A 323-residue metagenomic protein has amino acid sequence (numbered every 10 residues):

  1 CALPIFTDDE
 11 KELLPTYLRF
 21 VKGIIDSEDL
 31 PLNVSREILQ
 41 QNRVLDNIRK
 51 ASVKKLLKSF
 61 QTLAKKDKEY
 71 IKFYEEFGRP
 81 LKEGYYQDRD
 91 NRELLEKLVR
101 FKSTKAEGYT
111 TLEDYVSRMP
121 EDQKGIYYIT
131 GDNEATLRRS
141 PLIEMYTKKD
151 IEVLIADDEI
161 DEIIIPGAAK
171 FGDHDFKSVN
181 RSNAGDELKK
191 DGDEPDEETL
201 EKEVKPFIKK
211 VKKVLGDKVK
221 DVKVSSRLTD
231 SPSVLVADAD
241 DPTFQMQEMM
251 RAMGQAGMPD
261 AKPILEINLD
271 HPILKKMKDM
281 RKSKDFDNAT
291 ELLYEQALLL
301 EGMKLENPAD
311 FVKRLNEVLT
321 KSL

Functional and structural regions predicted by a protein language model:
A2-L323: Conserved GHKL (Bergerat-fold) ATPase module
